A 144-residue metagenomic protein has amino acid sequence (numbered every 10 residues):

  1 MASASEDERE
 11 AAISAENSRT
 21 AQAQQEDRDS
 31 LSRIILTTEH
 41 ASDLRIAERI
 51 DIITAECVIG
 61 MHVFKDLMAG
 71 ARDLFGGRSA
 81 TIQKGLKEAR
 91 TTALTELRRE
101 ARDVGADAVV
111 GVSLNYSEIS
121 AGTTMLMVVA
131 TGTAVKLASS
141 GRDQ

Functional and structural regions predicted by a protein language model:
M1-V63, T124-Q144: N-terminal presequence-like segments and the immediate start of the first folded domain
R33-I35, H40, R45, H62-D66 (+3 more regions): Residue-level preference for alpha-helix termini and adjacent loops
I53, D66-S113: Short, well-ordered alpha-helical segments
A108-S120, D143: Short, conserved loop-to-beta-strand elements that form functional interface hotspots
